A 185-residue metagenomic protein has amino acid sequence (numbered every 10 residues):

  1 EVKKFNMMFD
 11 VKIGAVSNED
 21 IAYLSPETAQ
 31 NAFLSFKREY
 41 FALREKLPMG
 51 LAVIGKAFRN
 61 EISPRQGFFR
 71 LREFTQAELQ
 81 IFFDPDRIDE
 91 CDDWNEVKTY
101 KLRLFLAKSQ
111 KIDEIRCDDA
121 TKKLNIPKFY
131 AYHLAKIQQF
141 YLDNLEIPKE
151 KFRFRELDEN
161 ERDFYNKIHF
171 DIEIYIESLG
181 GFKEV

Functional and structural regions predicted by a protein language model:
E1-V185: TRNA-recognition modules of translation machinery and tRNA-sensing kinases, especially anticodon-binding
